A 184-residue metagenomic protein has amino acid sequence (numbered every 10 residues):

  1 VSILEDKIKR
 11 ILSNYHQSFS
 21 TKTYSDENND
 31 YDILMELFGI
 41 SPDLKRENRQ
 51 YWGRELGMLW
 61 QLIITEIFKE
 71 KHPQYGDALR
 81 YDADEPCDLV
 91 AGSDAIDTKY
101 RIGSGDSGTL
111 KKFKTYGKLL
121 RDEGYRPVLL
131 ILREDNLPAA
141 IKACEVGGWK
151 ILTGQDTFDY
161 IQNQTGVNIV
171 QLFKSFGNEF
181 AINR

Functional and structural regions predicted by a protein language model:
V1-I67: Interdomain/boundary linker segments immediately adjacent to catalytic/signaling cores
E55, L59, I63, D84 (+1 more regions): Short, well-structured alpha-helical interface segments that form or flank functional binding sites
F68-K69, L120: Hydrophobic alpha-helical packing residues
H72: Short, surface-exposed loop/strand segments
Y75-A91: Active-site metal-binding core of divalent-cation-utilizing nuclease and nuclease-like domains
L89-Y100: Conserved catalytic cores of phosphodiester-cleaving nucleases, focusing on short active-site segments
Y100-Q155: Catalytic cores of nucleic-acid endonucleases
L132-R184: Domain-level recognition of nuclease-like catalytic cores that cleave nucleotide substrates
